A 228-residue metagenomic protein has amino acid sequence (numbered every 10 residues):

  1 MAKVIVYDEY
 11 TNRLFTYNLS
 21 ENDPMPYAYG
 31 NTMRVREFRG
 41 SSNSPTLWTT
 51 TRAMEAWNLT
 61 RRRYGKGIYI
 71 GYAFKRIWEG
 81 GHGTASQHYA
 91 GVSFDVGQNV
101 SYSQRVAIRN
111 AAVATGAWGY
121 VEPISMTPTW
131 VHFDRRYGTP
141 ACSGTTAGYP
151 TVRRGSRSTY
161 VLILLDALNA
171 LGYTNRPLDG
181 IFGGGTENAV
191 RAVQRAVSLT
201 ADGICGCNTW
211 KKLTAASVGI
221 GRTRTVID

Functional and structural regions predicted by a protein language model:
M1-S42, T139-T159, D166, L171 (+1 more regions): Intrinsically disordered, low-complexity, Pro/Ser/Thr/Asn/Gly/Ala-rich spacer/linker segments adjacent to signal
V4-Y7, T84-V92, Q98-G172, G180 (+3 more regions): Catalytic cores and adjacent binding grooves of peptidoglycan-active enzymes
I5-T127, V131-R135: Cell-envelope/glycan interface and biosynthesis
S44-W48, S156, P177: Short, surface-exposed alpha-helical recognition segments that flank or form part of ligand/macromolecule-binding
K66-I68, Y173-P177: Surface-exposed helix-capping loop/turn segments at secondary-structure junctions
N175, V197-A201, I220-G221: Short loop/beta submotifs within extracellular cysteine-rich repeat domains
N208, T225-V226: Mixed-charge, low-complexity intrinsically disordered regions
